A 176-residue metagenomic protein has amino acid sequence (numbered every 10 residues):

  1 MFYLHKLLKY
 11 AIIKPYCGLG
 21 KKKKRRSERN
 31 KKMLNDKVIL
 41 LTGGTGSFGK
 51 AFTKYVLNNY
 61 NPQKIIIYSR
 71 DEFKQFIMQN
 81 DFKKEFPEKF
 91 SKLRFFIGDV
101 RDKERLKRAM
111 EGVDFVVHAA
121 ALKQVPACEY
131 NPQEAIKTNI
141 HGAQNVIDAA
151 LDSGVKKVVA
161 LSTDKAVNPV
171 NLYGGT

Functional and structural regions predicted by a protein language model:
Y3-I12, Y16: Short, positively charged and aromatic/hydrophobic N-terminal segments
R29-K37, Q124: A short, basic/flexible loop-to-alpha-helix module at the beginning of a structural domain
I39-L57: N-terminal Rossmann NAD(P)H-binding glycine-rich loop of SDR-like oxidoreductase domains
N61-K74: Conserved glycine-rich Rossmann-like NAD(P)H-binding loop of the short-chain dehydrogenase/reductase
S69, F96-I97, K137: Conserved residues in the N-terminal Rossmann fold of short-chain dehydrogenase/reductase
F73, R101, K123: Adenine-nucleotide cofactor-binding loop residues
R94-F115: Conserved Rossmann-fold cofactor-binding substructure of NAD(P)-dependent oxidoreductases
F115-H118, L122-G175: Conserved Rossmann-fold NAD(P)-dependent oxidoreductase catalytic core, especially the SDR/UDP-sugar
